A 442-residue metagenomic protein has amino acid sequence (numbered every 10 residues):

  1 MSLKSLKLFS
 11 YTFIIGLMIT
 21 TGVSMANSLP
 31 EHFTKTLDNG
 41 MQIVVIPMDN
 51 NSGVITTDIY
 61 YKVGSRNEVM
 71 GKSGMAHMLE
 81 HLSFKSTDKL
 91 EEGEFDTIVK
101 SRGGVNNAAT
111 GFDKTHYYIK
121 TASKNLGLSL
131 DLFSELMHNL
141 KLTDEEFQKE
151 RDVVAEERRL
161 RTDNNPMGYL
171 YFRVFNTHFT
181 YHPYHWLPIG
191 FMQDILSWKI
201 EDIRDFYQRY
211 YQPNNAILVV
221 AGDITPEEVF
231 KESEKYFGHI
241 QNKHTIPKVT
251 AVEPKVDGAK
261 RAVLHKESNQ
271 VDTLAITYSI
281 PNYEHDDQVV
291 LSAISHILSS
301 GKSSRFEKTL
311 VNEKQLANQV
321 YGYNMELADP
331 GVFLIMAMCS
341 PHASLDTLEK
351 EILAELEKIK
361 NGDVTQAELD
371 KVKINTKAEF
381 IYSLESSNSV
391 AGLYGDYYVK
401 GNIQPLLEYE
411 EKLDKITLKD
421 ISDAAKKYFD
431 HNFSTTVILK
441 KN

Functional and structural regions predicted by a protein language model:
M1-L6: N-terminal secretory signal peptides that target proteins for export/translocation
S10-T21: Bacterial N-terminal signal peptides
G22-A26: Sec/Tat signal peptide C-region and signal peptidase I cleavage site
N27, T180, P188, P213 (+3 more regions): An aromatic/glycine/proline-enriched structural segment found at the starts of mature extracellular/organellar domains
S28-Y60: Mature N-terminal segment immediately following signal peptide/propeptide cleavage in secreted/periplasmic
N51-E68, G74-M78, E92-M137, Y169-Q193 (+4 more regions): M16 family metallopeptidases and their MPP-like homologs
S73-T87: Active-site SXXK
